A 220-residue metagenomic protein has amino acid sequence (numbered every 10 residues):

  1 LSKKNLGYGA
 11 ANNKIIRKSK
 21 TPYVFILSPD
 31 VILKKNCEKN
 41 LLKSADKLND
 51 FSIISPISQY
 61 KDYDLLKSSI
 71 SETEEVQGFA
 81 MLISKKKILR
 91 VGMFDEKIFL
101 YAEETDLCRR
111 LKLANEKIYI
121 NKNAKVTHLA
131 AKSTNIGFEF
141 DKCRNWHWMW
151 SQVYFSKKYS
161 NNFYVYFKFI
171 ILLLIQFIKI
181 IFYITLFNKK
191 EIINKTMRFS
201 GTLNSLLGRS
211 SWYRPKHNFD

Functional and structural regions predicted by a protein language model:
L1-S19: Glycine-rich, basic loop-to-helix element that forms the pyrophosphate-binding segment of sugar-nucleotide handling
Y8, L27, I32-C37, I83 (+1 more regions): Hydrophobic/aromatic residue at the end of a short beta strand that borders the catalytic acidic motif
A11-N12, N36-E38, E103: Acidic donor-diphosphate engagement hotspot in glycosyltransferases and nucleotidyltransferases that stabilizes
V24: Short aromatic/hydrophobic "clamp" motif used to bind/position activated sugar donors
V31-L66: Conserved donor NDP-sugar-binding/catalytic core segment of glycosyltransferases
V76, A80-G92, K97-T127: A short, conserved alpha-helix in the catalytic core of glycosyltransferases
E116-F140, Q152: Active-site donor/metal-binding and catalytic loop motifs of nucleotide-sugar-dependent glycosylation enzymes
C143-S151, N162-D220: Non-catalytic, C-terminal membrane-associated alpha-helical segments of glycosyltransferases
